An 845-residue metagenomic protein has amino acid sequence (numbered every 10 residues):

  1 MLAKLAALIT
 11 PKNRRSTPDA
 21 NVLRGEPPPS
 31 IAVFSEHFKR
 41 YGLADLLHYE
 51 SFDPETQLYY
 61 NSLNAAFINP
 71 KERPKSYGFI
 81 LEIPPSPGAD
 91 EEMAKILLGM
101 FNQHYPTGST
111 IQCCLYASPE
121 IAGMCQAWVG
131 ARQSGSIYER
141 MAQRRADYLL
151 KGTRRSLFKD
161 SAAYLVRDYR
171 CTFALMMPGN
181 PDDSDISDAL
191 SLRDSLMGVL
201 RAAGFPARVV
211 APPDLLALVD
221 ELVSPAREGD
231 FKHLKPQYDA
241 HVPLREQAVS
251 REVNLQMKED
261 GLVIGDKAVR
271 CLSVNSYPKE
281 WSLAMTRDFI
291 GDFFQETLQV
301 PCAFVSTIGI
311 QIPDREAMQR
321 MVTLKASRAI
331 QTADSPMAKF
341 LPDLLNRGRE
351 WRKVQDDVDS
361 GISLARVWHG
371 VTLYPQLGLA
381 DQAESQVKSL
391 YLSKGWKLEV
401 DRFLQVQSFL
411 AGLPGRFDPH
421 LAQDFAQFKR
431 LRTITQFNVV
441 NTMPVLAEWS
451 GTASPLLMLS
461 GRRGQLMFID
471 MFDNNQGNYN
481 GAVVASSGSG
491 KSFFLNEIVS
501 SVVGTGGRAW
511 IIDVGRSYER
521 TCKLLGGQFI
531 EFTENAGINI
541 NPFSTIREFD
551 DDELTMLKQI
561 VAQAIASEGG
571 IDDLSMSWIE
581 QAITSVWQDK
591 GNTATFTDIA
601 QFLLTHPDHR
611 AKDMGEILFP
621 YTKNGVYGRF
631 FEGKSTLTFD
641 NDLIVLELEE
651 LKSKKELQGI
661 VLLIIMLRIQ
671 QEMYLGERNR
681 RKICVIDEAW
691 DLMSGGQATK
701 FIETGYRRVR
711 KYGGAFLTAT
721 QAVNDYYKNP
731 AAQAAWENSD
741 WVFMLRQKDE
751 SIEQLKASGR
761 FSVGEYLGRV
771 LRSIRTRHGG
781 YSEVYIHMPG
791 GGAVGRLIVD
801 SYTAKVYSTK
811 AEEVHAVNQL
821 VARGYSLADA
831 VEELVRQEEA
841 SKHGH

Functional and structural regions predicted by a protein language model:
M1-P444: Extended, folded cores of ATP/NTP-driven motor/assembly subunits in large transport and secretion machines
Y60-S76, P84-S86, E91-Y105, M197 (+1 more regions): Glycine-rich phosphate-binding loop of nucleotide-binding enzymes
P85-P87, A117-P119, L175-G179, P375 (+6 more regions): Short, flexible loop/turn elements at secondary-structure junctions
S86-G88, P119-I121, N180, G515-S517 (+9 more regions): Conserved nucleotide-binding/hydrolysis micro-motifs of P-loop NTPases
A94-P106, L298, P313, K397 (+8 more regions): P-loop NTPase motor domains
G108-I111, G506-G507, G527, Y712-G714 (+1 more regions): Short glycine-/polar-rich loops that comprise or flank the Walker A/P-loop and associated switch/sensor motifs
K159-R167, M471, F549-Q601, N724-Y726 (+1 more regions): P-loop NTPase motor core of the ASCE superfamily
R201, L392, V503, K523 (+1 more regions): Anion (oxyanion) recognition and catalysis
